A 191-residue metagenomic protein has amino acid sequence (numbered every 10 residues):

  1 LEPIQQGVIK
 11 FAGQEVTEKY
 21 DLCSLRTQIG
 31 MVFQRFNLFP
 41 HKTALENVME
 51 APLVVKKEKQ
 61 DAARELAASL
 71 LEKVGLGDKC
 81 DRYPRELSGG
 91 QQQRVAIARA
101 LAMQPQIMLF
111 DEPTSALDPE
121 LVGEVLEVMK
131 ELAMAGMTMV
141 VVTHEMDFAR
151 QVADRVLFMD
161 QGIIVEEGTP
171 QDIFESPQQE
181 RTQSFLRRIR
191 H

Functional and structural regions predicted by a protein language model:
L1-P170: ABC family nucleotide-binding domain
E167, Q171-H191: C-terminal boundary and immediately downstream tail of ABC-type ATPase nucleotide-binding domains
